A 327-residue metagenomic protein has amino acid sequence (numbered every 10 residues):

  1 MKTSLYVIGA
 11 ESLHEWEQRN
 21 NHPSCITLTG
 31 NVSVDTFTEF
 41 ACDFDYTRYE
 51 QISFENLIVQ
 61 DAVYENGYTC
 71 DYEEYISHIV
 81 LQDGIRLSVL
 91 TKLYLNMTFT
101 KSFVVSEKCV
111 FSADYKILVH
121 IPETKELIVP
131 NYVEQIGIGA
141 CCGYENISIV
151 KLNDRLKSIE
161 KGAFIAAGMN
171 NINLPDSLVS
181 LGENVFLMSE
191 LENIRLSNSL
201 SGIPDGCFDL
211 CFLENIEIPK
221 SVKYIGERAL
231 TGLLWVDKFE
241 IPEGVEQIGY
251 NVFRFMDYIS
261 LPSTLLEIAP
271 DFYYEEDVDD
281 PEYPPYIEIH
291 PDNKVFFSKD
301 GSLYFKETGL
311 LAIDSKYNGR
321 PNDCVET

Functional and structural regions predicted by a protein language model:
M1-I8, P23-D35, Y46-V63, Y72-F111 (+9 more regions): Structural signature of tandem-repeat unit edges
S12, T36-E39, G137: Well-ordered alpha-helical segments embedded in enzymatic catalytic cores
H14-N20, F40-Y46, Y68-D71, E276-V278: Leucine-rich repeat
T36-D43, D271: A short acidic, amphipathic alpha-helical/loop segment
F40, G139, G162-A166, R228 (+1 more regions): Residue-level detector of intrinsically disordered, flexible termini and proteolytic processing junctions
I138-G143, F272-Y274: Extracellular/lumenal glycan-associated surfaces
